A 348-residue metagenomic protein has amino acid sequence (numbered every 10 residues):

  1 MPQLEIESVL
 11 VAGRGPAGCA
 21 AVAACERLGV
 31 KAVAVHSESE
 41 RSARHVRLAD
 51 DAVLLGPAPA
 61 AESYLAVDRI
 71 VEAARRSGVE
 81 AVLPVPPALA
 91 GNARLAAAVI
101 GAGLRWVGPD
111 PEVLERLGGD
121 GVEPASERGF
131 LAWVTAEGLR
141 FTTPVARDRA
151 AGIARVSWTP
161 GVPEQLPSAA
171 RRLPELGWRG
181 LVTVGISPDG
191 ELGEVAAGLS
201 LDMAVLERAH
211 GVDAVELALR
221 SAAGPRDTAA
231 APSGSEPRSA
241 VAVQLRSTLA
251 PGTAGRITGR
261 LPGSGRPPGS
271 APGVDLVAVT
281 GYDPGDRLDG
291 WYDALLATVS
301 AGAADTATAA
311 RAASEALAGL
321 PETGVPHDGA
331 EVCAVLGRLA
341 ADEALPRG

Functional and structural regions predicted by a protein language model:
M1-E5, E72: A short, basic/flexible loop-to-alpha-helix module at the beginning of a structural domain
L4, S8-C19, R27, A32-H36 (+6 more regions): ATP-dependent carboxylate activation and anion-phosphoryl transfer catalytic cores that bind Mg-ATP to form
R14-G15, H36-E40, P57-A58, P86-A88 (+1 more regions): Short, ordered loop/turn segments at secondary-structure junctions
S37, L54-I100: N-terminal glycine-rich "phosphate-gripper" loop used for MgATP/nucleotide binding and carboxylate activation
A43: Surface-exposed receptor/substrate recognition regions of extracellular proteins
